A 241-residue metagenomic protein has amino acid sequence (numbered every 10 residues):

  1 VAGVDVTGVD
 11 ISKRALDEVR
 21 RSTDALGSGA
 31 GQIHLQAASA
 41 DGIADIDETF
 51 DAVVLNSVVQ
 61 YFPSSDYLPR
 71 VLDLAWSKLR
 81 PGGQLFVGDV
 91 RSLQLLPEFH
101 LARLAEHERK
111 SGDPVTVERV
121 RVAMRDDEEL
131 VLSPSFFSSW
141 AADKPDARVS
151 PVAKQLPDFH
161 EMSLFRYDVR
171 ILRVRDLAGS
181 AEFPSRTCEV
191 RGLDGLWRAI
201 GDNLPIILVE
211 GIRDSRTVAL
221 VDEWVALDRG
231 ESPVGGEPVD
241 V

Functional and structural regions predicted by a protein language model:
V4-D10: Conserved SAM-binding motif I beta-strand of class I
S12-R14: Conserved SAM/SAH-binding beta-strand->alpha-helix loop
V19-R20: Conserved SAM-binding loop
G27-G42: Conserved SAM-binding strand-loop segment of SAM-dependent methyltransferases
I43-V53: A short acidic, Gly/Pro-enriched loop at the edge of an enzyme's catalytic core that lines a small-molecule cofactor
D51-D66: A short SAM/SAH-binding and catalytic strip from SAM-dependent methyltransferases
L55, Q94-V241: Rossmann-like AdoMet/SAM-dependent catalytic core
D66-Q84: A short glycine-rich, Lys/Arg-flanked "PGG" loop and its adjoining helix->strand segment in the class I
